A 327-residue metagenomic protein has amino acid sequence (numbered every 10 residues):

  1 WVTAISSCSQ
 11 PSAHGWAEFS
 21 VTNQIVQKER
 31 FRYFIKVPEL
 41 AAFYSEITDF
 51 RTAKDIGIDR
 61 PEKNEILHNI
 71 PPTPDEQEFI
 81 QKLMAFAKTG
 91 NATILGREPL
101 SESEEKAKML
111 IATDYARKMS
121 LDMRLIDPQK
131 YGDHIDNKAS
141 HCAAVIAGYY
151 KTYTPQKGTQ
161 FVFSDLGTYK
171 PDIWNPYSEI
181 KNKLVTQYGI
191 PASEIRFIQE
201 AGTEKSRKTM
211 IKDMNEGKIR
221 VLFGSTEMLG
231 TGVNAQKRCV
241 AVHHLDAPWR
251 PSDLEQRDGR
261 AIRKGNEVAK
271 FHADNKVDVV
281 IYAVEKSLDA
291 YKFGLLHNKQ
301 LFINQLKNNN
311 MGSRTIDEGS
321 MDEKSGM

Functional and structural regions predicted by a protein language model:
W1-Q129, V279-M327: Inter-lobe coupling linker of SF2 helicases/translocases
F79-L95, G132-S164: Conserved interdomain hinge at the start of the Helicase C-terminal
E98-A112, P155-S178: Conserved strand-helix element at the start of the C-terminal RecA-like helicase core
A147, K183, Q187, K324-M327: C-terminal accessory regions of helicase/translocase ATPases
G167-F197: Conserved helicase motor "Helicase C" RecA-like lobe of SF1/SF2 P-loop NTPases
P191-T226: Conserved helicase ATPase core of P-loop NTP-dependent helicases/translocases
N234-A247, D278-I281: A short beta-strand element within the Helicase C-terminal
R250-H272: Conserved SF2 helicase motif VI
